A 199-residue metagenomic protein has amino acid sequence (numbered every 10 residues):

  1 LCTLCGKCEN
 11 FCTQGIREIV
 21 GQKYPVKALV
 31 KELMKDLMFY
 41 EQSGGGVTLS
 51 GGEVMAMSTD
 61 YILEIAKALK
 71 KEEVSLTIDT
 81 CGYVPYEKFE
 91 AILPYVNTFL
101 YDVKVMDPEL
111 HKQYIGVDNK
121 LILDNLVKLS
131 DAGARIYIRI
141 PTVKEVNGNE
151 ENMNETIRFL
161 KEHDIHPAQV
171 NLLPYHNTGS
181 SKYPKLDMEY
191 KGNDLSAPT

Functional and structural regions predicted by a protein language model:
L1-G15, E53: Cysteine-centered iron-sulfur cluster-binding motifs in ferredoxin-type domains/subunits of redox enzymes
L1-L4, R17-M34: Non-heme iron-sulfur electron-transfer modules
G21, P25, L121, G148-N152 (+1 more regions): Soluble or luminal CAZymes and related metallo-dependent hydrolases
P25, S58, P85-Y86, S196-T199: General structural signal for secondary-structure boundaries
V30, M34-G179, P184: Conserved AdoMet/S-adenosylmethionine-binding subsite of the radical SAM
A168, Y183-T199: A structural motif corresponding to the C-terminal lobe/cap of the Radical SAM core domain
